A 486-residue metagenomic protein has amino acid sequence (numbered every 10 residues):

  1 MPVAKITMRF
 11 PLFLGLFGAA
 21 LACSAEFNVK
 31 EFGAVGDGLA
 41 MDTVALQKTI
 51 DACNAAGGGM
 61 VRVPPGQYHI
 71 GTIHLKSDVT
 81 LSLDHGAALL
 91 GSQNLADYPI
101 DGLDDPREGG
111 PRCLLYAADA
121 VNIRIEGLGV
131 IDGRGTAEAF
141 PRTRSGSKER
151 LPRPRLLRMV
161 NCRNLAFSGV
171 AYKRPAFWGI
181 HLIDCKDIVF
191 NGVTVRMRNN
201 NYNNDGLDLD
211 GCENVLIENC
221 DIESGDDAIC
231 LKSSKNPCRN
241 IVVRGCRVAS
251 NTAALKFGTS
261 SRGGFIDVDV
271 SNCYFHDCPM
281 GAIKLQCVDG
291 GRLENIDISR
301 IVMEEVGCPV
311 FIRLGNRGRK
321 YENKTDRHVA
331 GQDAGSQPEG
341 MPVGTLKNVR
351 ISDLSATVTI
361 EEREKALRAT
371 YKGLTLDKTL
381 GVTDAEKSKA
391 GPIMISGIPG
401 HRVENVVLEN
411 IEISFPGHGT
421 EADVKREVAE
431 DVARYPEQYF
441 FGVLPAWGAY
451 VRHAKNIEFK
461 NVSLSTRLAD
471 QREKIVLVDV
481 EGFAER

Functional and structural regions predicted by a protein language model:
M1-F13: Bacterial N-terminal signal peptides that target proteins for export
G15-S24: Hydrophobic h-region of N-terminal signal peptides that target proteins for export in Gram-negative bacteria
C23-R486: Extracellular/periplasmic carbohydrate-active domains that bind, remodel, or depolymerize complex polysaccharides
